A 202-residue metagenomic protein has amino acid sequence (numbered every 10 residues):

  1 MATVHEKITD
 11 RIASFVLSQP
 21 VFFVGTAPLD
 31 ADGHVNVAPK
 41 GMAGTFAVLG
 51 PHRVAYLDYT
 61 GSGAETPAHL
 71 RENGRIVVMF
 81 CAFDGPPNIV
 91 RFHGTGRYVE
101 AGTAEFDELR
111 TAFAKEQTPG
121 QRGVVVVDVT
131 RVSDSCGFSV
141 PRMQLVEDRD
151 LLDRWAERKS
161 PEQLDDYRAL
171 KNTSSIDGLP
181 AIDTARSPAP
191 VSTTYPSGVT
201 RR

Functional and structural regions predicted by a protein language model:
M1-R202: Binding-site signature for planar aromatic cofactors or substrates
